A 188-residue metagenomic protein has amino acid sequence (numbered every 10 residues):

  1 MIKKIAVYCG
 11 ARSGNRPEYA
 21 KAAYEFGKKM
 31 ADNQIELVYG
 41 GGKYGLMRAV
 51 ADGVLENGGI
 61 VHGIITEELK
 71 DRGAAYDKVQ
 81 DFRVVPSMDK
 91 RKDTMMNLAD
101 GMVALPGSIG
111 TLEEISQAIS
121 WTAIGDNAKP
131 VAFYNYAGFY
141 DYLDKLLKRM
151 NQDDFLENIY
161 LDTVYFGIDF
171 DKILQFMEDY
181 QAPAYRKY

Functional and structural regions predicted by a protein language model:
I2-L98, Y136-D171, Q175, Q181-Y188: A cross-family phosphate/adenosyl-ligand binding-site feature
L55, W121-K129, F155-L156: Arginine/glycine-rich "motif VI" loop of SF2 helicases in the C-terminal RecA-like domain
K90-I124, A132, P183-Y188: Active-site/ligand-binding-proximal alpha/beta "capping" segment
A128-A137: Short loop-to-beta-strand entry elements in the cores of soluble alpha/beta enzymes
